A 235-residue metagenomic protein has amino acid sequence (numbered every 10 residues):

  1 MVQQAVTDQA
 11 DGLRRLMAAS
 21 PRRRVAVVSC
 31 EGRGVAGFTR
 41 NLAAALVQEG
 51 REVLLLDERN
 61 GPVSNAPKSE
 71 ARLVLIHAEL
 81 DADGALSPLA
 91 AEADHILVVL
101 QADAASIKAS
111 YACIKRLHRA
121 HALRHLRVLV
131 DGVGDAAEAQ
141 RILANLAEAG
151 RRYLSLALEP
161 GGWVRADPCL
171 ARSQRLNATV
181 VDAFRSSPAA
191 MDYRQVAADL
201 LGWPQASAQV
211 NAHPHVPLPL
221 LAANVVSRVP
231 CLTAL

Functional and structural regions predicted by a protein language model:
M1-R33, G37-E52: Extreme N-terminal, non-catalytic leader segments that precede Walker-type/kinase nucleotide-binding cores
V2-A10, R175-L235: NTP-binding/hydrolysis catalytic cores, primarily Walker-type P-loop NTPases
A19, L46, A66-E70, P88-E92 (+1 more regions): Conserved catalytic network of the ASCE P-loop NTPase/AAA+ motor domain
A26, L54-L56, V98: Conserved beta-strand elements of the Class I
V35, A105-A109, A189, Y193: Phosphate/oxyanion-binding active-site loops and adjacent basic polyanion-contact surfaces
N60-L86: Cytosolic-facing regulatory segments adjacent to core modules
I76-G162: Conserved catalytic-core segment of NTP-binding enzymes
A147, R152-V181, Y193: Beta-strand-loop-alpha "switch" segments that mediate conformational coupling across diverse proteins
